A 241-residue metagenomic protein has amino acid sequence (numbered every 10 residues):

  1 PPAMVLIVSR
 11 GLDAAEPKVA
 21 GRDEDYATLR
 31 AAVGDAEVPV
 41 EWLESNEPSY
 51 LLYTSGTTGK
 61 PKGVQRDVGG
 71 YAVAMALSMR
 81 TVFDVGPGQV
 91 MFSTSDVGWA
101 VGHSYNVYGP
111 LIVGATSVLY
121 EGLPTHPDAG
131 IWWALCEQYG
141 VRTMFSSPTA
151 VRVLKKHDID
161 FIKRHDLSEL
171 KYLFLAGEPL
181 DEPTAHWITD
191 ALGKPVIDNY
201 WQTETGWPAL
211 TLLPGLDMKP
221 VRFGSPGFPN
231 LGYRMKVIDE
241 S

Functional and structural regions predicted by a protein language model:
P1, G63-Q65, T116-P124, I197: Short beta-strand->loop structural element characteristic of the AMP-binding/adenylate-forming
V5-S9, I197-E204, G227: Beta-strand->loop->alpha-helix junctions that form or flank phosphate-binding loops in nucleotide-handling enzymes
V5-V8, K18-Y53, K60, G70 (+3 more regions): Conserved pre-ATP/AMP-binding loop-to-beta segment of ANL
E24-R30, Y108, I112-A115, R142-S146 (+2 more regions): Gly/Ser/Thr-rich phosphate-binding loop
V40-L43, R222-P229: Short Gly/Pro-enriched turn/cap motifs at secondary-structure boundaries
P48, T54-T57, M79, M91 (+4 more regions): Conserved S/T- and glycine-rich ATP-binding loop of Class I adenylate-forming
A72-V90, A100-T143, K156-H157: Conserved AMP-binding/adenylation subdomain of ANL enzymes
K236-S241: Conserved beta-loop-beta connector loops within the AMP-binding
